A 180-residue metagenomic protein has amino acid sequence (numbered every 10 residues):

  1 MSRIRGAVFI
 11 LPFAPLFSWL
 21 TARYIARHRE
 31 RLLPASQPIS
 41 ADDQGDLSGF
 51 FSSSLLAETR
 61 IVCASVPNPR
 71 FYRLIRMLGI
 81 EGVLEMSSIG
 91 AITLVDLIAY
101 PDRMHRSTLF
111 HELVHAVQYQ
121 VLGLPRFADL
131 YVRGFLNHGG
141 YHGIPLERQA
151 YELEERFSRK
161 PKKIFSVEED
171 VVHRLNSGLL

Functional and structural regions predicted by a protein language model:
M1-T21, I25, H115: N-terminal targeting leaders of exported, membrane, and organelle-targeted proteins
I10-P15, Y24-A64, I75-R76, I80-I92 (+2 more regions): Metalloprotease/metallohydrolase-associated module, dominated by Zn2+-dependent proteases
L47, S107-Y119: Active-site recognition of the HExxH zinc-binding catalytic motif
P69-I75: A short, small/polar-residue-rich loop/turn motif at beta-strand boundaries within alpha/beta enzyme cores
L94-D102, L109-V114: Polar-ligand-bearing catalytic/cofactor-coordination segments of membrane-embedded or membrane-tethered inner-membrane
